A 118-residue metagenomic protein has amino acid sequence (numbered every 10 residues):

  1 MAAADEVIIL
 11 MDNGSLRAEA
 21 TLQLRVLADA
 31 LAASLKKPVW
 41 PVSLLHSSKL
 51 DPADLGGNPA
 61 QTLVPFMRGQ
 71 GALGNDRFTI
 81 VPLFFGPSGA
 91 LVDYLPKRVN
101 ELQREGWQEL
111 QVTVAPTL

Functional and structural regions predicted by a protein language model:
M1-L118: Extended amphipathic ligand-handling, pore-lining, and cofactor/metal-binding catalytic surfaces
